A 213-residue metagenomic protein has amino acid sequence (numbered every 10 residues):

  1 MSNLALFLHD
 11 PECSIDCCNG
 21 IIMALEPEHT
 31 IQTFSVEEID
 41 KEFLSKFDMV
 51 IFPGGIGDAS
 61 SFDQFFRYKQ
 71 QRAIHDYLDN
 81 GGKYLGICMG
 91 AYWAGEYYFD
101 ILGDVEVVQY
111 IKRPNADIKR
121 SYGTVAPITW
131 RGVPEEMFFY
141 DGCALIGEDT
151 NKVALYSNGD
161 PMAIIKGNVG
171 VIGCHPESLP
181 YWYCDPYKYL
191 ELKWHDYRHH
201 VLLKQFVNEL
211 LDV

Functional and structural regions predicted by a protein language model:
M1-K46: N-terminal beta1-alpha1 cap of cysteine-dependent amidohydrolase-like domains
F7, T30-T33, L85-I87, G170-G173: A structural signal for short, well-ordered beta-strand segments and their strand-loop junctions that often border
E12-C13, I56-D58, G90-W93, N158-P161 (+1 more regions): Short, solvent-exposed loop/turn segments at secondary-structure junctions
G20-I31, E42, P53, G95 (+2 more regions): Carbohydrate-binding surfaces of carbohydrate-active enzymes
D48-D58, V169-G173: Structural motif
D58, F62-I128: A glycine-rich, often tryptophan-bearing local segment used as a flexible ligand/cofactor-contacting loop or short
H75, P176-V213: Extracellular ligand-binding/catalytic regions of CAZymes and related secreted enzymes and adhesion modules
K119-W182: Catalytic beta-strand/loop cores that center a nucleophilic Ser/Cys/Thr and support acyl-enzyme chemistry
